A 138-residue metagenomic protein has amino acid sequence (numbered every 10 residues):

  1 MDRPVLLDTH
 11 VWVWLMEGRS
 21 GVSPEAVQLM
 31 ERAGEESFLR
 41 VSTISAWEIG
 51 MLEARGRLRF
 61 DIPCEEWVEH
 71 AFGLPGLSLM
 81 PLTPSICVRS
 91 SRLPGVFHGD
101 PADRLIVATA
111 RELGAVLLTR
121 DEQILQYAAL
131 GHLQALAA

Functional and structural regions predicted by a protein language model:
M1-V41, R55-H70, A129, L136: Short, well-structured N-terminal submotif of metal-dependent ribonuclease cores
D2, V107-A138: Acidic, PIN/NYN-like endoribonuclease modules and their adjacent C-terminal/linker elements
E25-Q28, E66-W67, R89, L105 (+1 more regions): Alpha-helical elements of Rossmann-like donor-binding domains used by nucleotide-donor carbohydrate transfer enzymes
E36-F38, G76, G114, H132-L133: A generic structural signal for alpha->beta connector loops
I49: Phosphate/NTP-binding elements of NTP-utilizing enzymes
L52-A54, R92-L93: Short acidic, glycine/proline-rich loop/turn micro-motifs
R59-D61, G73-E122: Active-site neighborhoods of divalent-metal-dependent phosphate/nucleic-acid chemistry enzymes
